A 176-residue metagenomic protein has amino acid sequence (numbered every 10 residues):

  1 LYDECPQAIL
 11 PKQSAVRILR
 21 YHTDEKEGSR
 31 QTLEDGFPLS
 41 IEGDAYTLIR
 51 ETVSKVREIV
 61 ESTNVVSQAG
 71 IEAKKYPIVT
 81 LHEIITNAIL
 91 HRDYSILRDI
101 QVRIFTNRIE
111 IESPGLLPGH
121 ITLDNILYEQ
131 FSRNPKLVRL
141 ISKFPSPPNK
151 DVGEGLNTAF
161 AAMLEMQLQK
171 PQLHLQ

Functional and structural regions predicted by a protein language model:
L1-E110, R133, P148-Q176: Bergerat-fold GHKL/Histidine-kinase-like ATPase
I109-N149: Glycine-rich/acidic phosphate-handling loop/turn and adjacent ATP-lid/helix of nucleotide-binding kinase/ATPase domains
